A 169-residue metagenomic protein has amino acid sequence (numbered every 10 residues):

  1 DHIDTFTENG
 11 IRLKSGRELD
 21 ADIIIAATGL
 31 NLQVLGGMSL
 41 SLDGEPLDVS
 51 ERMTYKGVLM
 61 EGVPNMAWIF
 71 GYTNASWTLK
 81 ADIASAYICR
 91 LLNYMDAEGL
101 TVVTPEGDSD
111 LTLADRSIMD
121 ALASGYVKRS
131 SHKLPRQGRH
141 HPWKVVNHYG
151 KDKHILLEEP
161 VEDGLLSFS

Functional and structural regions predicted by a protein language model:
D1-N93, V161-S169: Flavin (primarily FAD) cofactor-binding/catalytic cores of flavoenzymes
T54, N65-S169: C-terminal, flexible cofactor-proximal segment of oxidoreductases
